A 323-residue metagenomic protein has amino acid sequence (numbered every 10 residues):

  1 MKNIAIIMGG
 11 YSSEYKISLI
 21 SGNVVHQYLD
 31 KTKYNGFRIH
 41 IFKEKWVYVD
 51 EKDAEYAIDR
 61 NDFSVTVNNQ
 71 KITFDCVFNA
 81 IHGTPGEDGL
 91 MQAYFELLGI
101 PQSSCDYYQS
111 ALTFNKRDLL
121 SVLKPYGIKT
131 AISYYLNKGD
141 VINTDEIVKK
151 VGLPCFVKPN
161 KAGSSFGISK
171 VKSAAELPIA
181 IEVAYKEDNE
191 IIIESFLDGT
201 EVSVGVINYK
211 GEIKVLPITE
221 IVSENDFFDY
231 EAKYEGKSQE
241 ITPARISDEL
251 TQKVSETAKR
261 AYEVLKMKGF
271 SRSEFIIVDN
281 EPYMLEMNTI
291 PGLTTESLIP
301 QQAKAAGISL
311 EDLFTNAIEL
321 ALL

Functional and structural regions predicted by a protein language model:
M1-Y108, L112-F114, D118, N137-D145: ATP-binding N-terminal substructure of ATP-dependent carboxylate-amine bond-forming enzymes
K2-M8, S12, I20, K71 (+2 more regions): Active-site nucleotide/adenylate-binding loops and adjacent lid/helix of ATP-dependent enzymes
G36, P101-Q102, T130, C155 (+1 more regions): Hydrophobic beta-strand scaffold residues
K172-E256, I277, P282-Y283: Phosphate-binding site of ATP-dependent enzymes
S195, Y262-L293, A303: Conserved metal-phosphate-binding beta-hairpin within the catalytic cores of diverse ATP-dependent phosphoryl-transfer
E220-S271, Q301-L323: Active-site "cap" helix and flanking loop/linker of ATP-utilizing ligase/carboxylase catalytic domains
E296-S297: An acidic/histidine-cluster motif and surrounding catalytic segment that typifies divalent-metal-assisted enzyme active
